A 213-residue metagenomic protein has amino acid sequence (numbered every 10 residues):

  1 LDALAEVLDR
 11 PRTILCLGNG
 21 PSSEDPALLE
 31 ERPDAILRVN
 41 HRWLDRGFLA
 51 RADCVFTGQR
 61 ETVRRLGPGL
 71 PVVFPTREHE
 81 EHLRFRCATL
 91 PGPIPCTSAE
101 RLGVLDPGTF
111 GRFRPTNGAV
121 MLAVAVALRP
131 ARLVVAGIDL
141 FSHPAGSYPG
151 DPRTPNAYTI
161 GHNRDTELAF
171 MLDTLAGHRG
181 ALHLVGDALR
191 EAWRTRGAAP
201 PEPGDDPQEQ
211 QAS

Functional and structural regions predicted by a protein language model:
L1-S213: Metal-ion/cofactor- or nucleotide/acyl-coenzyme-handling active-site neighborhoods
